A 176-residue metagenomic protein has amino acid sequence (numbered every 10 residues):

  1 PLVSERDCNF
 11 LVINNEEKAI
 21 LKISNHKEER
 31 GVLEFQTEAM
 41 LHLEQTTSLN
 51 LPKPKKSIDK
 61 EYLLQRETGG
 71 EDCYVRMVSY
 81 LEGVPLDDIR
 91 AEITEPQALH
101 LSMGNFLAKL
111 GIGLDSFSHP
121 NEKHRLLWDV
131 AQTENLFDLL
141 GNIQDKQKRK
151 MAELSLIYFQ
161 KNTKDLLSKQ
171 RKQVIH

Functional and structural regions predicted by a protein language model:
P1-V3: Protein kinase glycine-rich loop
E5-E16, I20-L21, P54, Q160-H176: Active-site acidic catalytic loop and adjacent metal/ATP-binding pocket of ATP-dependent phosphoryl transfer enzymes
N15-S118: ATP-binding pocket architecture of kinase catalytic cores
K27-R30, K146, K169: Residues at alpha-helix boundaries and the short loops/turns that link adjacent helices
E34-T37, L101-G104, E134, E153-Q160: Generic alpha-helical structural signal
C73-R76, W128-A131, L154: Generic alpha-helical secondary structure signal
R90-K150, R171-K172: A cross-family kinase active-site recognition segment
K146-L166: Mechanochemical coupling/switch segment within NTP-driven translocation systems
